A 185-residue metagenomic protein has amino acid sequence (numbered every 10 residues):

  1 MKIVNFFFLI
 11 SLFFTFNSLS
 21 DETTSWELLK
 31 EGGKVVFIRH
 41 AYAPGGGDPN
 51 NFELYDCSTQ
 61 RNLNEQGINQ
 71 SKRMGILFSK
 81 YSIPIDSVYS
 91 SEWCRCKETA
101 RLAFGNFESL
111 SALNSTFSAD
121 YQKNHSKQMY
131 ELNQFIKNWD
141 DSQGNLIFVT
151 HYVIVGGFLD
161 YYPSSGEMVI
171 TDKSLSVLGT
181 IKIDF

Functional and structural regions predicted by a protein language model:
K2-L9: Sec-dependent signal peptide recognition, specifically the positively charged N-region followed immediately by
T15-N17: N-terminal signal peptide c-region/cleavage motif recognized by signal peptidases
D21-S111, T116-D120, Y161-F185: Active-site-proximal alpha-helix that buttresses catalytic centers in soluble enzyme cores
G33-V35, G144-T150: Generic beta-sheet signal
Y81-I83, W139-Q143: Glycine-rich phosphate-binding loop signature in dinucleotide/nucleotide-binding domains
M129-D140: A short, acidic, amphipathic alpha-helical segment used as a generic capping/interface helix at domain edges
